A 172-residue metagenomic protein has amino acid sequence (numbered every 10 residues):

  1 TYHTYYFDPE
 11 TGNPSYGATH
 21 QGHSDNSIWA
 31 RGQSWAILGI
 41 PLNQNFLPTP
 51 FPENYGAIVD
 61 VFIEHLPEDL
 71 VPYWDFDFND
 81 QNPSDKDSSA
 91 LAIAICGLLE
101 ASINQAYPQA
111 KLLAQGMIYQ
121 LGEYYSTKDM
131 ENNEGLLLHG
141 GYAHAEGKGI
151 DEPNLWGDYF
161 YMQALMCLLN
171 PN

Functional and structural regions predicted by a protein language model:
T1-N172: Glycan-recognition and catalytic cores of secretory/periplasmic carbohydrate-active enzymes
